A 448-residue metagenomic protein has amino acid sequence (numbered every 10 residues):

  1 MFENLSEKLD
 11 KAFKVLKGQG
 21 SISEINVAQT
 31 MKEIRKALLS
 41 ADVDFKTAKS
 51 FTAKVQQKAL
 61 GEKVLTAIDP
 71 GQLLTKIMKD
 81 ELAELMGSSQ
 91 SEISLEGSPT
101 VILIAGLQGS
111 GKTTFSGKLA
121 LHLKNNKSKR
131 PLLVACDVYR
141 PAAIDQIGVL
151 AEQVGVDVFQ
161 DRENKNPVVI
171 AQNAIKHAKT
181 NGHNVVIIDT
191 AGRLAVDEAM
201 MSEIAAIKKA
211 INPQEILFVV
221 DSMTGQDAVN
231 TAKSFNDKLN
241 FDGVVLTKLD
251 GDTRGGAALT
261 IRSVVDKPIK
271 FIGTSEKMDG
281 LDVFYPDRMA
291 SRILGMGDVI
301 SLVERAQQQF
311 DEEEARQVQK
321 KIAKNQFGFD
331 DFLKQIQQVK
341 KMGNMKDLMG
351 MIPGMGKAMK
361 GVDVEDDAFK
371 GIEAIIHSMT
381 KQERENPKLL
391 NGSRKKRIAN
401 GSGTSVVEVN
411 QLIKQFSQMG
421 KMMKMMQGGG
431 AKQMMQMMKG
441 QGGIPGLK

Functional and structural regions predicted by a protein language model:
M1, Q19, N26, T66 (+17 more regions): Replace "in large, NTP-powered and nucleic-acid-processing enzymes" with "in large, NTP-powered factors and other
F2-Q19, R288-K448: Long amphipathic alpha-helical segments used for membrane anchoring, targeting, substrate engagement, or oligomerization
K8-C136, A143-N164, I170-T190: Primarily NTPase-proximal linker/entry elements flanking Walker-type ATP/GTP-binding cores
L16, D42-D44, M78, L107 (+9 more regions): Residue-level signature of catalytic and energy-coupling elements of molecular machines, predominantly ATP/GTP-dependent
L39-S40, Q57-L60, A83, G87 (+7 more regions): Generic secondary-structure signature for well-ordered alpha-helical cores
S110, Y139-P141, K165-P167, G192-V196 (+2 more regions): Short, small-residue-enriched loops and turns at beta-alpha junctions that line or gate enzyme active sites
K127-L132, V154-V158, N184-V186, I211-E215 (+2 more regions): Short, surface-exposed connector motifs at secondary-structure boundaries
A171-I175, K179, H183, A195 (+2 more regions): Conserved phosphate-handling catalytic cores of large alpha/beta enzymes
